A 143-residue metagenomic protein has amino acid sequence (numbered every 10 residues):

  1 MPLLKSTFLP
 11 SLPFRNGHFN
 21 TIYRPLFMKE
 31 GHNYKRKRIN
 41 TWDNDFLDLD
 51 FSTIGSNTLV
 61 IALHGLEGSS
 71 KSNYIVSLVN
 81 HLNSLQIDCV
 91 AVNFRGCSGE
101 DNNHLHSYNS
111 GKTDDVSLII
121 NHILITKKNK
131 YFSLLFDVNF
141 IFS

Functional and structural regions predicted by a protein language model:
N16-I54: N-terminal cap/lid segment of alpha/beta-hydrolase-fold proteins
N57-G65: Short beta-strand element of the alpha/beta-hydrolase
G65-S70, C89: Serine-hydrolase catalytic-loop signature spanning alpha/beta hydrolases and amidase-signature enzymes
S70-S72, G99: Short N-terminal helix/helix-N-cap motif within the alpha/beta-hydrolase-1
Y74-A91: Short amphipathic alpha-helix adjacent to the substrate-entry channel of hydrolases
H81, R95-F132: Catalytic nucleophile-loop/oxyanion-hole region of alpha/beta-hydrolase and closely related hydrolase-like folds
V92-N93, S143: Basic nucleic-acid-binding interfaces
S133-S143: Glycine-rich nucleophile elbow surrounding the catalytic serine of serine-hydrolase chemistry
